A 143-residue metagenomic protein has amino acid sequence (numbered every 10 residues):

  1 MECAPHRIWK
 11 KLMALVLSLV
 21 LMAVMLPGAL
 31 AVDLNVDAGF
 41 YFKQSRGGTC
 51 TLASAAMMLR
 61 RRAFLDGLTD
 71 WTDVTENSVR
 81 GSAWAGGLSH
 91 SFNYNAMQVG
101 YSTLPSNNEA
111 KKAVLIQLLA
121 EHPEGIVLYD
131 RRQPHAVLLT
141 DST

Functional and structural regions predicted by a protein language model:
C3-V16: Bacterial N-terminal signal peptides that target proteins for export
L15-V24: Bacterial N-terminal signal peptides
L19, G48, H135-V137: Residue-level detector of short, conserved catalytic/binding motifs and their immediate flanks
A23-L34: Sec-dependent signal peptide cleavage junction
D33-A38, L59-T143: Conserved active-site-adjacent core of cysteine acyl-enzyme catalytic domains
N35-T49: N-terminal module-boundary/linker segments of secreted carbohydrate-active enzymes
G48-T49, A53, M58, A63-F64: N-terminal carbohydrate-binding/catalytic regions of secreted carbohydrate-active enzymes
